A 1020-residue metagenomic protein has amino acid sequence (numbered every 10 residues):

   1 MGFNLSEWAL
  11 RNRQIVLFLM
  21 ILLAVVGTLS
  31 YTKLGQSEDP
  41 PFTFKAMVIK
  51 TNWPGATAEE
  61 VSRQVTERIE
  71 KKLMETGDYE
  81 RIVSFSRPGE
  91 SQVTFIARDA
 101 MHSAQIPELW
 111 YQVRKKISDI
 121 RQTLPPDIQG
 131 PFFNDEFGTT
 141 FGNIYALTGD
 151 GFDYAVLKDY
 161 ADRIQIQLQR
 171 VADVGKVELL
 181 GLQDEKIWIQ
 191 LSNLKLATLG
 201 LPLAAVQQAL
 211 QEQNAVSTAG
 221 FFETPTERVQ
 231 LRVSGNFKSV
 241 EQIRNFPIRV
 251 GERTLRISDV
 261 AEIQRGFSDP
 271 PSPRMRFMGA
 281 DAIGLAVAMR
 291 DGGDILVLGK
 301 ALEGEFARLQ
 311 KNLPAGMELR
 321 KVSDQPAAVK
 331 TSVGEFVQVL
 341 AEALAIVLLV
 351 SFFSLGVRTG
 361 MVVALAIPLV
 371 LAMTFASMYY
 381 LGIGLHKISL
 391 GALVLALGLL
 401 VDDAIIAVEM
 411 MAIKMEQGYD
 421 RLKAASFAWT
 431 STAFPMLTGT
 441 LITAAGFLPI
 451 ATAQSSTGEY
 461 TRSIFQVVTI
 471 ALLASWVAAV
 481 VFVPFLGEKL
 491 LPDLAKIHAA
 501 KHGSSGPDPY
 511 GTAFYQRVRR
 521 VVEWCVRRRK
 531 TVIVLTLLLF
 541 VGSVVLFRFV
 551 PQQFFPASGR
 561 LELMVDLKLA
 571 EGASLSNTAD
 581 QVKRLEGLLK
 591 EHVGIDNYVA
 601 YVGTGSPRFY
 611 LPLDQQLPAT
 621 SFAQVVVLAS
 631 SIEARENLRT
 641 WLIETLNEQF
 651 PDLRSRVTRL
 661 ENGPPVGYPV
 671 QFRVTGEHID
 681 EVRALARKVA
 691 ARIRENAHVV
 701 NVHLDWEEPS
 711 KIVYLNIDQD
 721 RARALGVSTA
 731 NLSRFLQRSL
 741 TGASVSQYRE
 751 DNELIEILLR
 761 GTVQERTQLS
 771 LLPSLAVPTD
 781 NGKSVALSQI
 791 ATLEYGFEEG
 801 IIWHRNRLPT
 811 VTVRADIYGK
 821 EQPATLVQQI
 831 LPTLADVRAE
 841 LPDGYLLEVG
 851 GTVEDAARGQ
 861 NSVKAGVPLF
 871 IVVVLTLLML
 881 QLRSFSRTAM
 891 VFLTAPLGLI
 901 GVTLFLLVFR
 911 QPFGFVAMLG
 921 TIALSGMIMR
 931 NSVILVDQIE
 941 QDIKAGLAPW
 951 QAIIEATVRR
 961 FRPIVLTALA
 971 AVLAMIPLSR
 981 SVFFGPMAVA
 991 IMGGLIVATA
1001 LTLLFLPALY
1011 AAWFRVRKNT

Functional and structural regions predicted by a protein language model:
M1-Q36, T432, G503-F555, D596 (+2 more regions): Signature of alpha-helical transmembrane segments and their immediate interfacial
L5, E60-D135, L194-A215, N236 (+2 more regions): Solvent-exposed, membrane-proximal periplasmic/extracellular interface segments of envelope transport and secretion
W8, K50, R121, Q167-A345 (+7 more regions): Extracytoplasmic/periplasmic membrane-proximal domains and adjacent transmembrane bundles of envelope biogenesis
Q14, L22-A56, S118-D127, Y379-Y380 (+4 more regions): Transmembrane helices with small-residue packing motifs
F18, T57-Q64, M101-Q112, G142-Y145 (+21 more regions): Solvent-exposed, non-transmembrane alpha-helical starts
V26-K33, E318, A345-A412, V874-R960 (+4 more regions): Hydrophobic transmembrane alpha-helices and their membrane-interface caps in long multi-pass transport proteins
V322, V329, V333, V408 (+5 more regions): Helix-loop junctions and hydrophobic alpha-helical segments within the transmembrane domains of large membrane
L397-M411, T432-T452, E459-S504, V625 (+4 more regions): Transmembrane alpha-helices and their membrane-interface boundaries in multi-pass membrane transporters and channels
